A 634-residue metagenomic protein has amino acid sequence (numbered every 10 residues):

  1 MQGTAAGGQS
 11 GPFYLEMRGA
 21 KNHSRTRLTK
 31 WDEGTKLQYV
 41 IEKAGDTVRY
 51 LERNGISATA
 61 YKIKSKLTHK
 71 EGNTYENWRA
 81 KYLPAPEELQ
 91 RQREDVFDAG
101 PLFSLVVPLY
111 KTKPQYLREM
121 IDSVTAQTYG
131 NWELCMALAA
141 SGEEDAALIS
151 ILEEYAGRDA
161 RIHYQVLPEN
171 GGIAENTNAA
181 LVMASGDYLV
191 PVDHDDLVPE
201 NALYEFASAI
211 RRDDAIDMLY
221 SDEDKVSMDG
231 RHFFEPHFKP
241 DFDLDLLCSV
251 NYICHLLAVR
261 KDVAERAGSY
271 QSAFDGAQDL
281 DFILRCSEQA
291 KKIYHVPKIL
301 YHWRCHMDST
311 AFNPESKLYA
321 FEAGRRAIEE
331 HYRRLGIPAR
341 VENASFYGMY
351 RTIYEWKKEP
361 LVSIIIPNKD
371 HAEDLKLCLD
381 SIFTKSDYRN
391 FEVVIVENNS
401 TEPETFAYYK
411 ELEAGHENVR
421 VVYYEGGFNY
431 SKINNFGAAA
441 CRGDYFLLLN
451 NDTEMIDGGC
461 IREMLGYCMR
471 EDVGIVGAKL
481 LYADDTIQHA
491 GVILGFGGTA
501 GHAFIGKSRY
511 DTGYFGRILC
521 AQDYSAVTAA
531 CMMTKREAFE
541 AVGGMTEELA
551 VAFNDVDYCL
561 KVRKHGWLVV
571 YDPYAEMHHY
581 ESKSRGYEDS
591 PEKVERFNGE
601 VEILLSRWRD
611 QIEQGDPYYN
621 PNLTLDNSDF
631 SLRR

Functional and structural regions predicted by a protein language model:
G34, A311-R325, A339-M349, D484 (+1 more regions): Active-site-adjacent helix/loop segment of glycosyltransferases that harbors family-specific signature motifs
I56-T125, E329-T384: N-proximal low-complexity "stem/linker" segments adjacent to membrane-targeting elements
T125-E169, F383-Y423: Acidic donor-binding segment of Leloir-type glycosyltransferases
D159-R161, E175, L203-V263, G495 (+2 more regions): Flexible acidic/His/Gly-enriched loops in nucleotide-sugar-dependent glycosyltransferase catalytic domains
L167-A184, Y424-C441: Glycine-rich, basic loop-to-helix element that forms the pyrophosphate-binding segment of sugar-nucleotide handling
L189, F446: Short aromatic/hydrophobic "clamp" motif used to bind/position activated sugar donors
N201-F233, H306, T453-T499: Conserved donor NDP-sugar-binding/catalytic core segment of glycosyltransferases
V263-R266, A273-I299, I328, C460-M464 (+2 more regions): A short, conserved alpha-helix in the catalytic core of glycosyltransferases
